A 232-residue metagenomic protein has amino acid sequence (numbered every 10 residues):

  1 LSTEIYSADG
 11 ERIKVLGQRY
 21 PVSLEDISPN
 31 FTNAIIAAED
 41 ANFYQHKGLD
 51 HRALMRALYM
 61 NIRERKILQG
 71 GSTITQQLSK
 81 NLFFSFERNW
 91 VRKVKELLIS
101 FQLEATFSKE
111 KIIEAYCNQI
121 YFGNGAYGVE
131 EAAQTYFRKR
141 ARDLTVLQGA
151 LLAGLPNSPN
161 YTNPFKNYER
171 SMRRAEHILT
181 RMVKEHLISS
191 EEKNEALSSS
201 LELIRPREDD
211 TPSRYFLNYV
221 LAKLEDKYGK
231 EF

Functional and structural regions predicted by a protein language model:
L1-F232: Juxtamembrane regions of bacterial inner-membrane/periplasmic proteins, predominantly the peptidoglycan biogenesis
